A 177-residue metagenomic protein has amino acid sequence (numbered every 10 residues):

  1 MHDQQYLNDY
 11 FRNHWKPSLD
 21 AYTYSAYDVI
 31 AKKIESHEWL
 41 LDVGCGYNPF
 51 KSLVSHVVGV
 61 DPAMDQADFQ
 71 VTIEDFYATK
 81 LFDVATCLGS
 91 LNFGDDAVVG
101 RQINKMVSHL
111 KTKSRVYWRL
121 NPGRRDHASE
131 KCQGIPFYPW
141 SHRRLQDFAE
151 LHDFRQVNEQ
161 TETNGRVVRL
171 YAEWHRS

Functional and structural regions predicted by a protein language model:
M1-Y77, R115-S177: Class I (Rossmann-like) S-adenosyl-L-methionine-dependent methyltransferase catalytic domain, capturing the SAM-binding
D68, V99-G100: Internal amphipathic alpha-helical segments of the cytochrome P450 catalytic fold
T86: A conserved beta-strand element that flanks and buttresses the S-adenosyl-L-methionine
G89-F93: Short catalytic micro-motifs in class I SAM-dependent methyltransferases
D95-A97: Short N-terminal helix/helix-N-cap motif within the alpha/beta-hydrolase-1
G100-T112: A short glycine-rich, Lys/Arg-flanked "PGG" loop and its adjoining helix->strand segment in the class I
